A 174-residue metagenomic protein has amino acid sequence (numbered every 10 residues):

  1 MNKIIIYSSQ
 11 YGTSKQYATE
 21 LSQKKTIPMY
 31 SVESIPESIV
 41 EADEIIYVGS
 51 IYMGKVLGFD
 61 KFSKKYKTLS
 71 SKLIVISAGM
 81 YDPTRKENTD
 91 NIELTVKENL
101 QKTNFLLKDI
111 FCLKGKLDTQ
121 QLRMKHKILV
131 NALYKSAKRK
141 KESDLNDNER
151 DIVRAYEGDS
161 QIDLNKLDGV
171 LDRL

Functional and structural regions predicted by a protein language model:
M1-V75, D168-D172: N-terminal beta1-alpha1-beta2 submodule of the flavodoxin-like/Rossmannoid cofactor-binding fold
E44, G54-L174: FMN-binding flavodoxin-like domain, especially the glycine-rich phosphate-binding loop
